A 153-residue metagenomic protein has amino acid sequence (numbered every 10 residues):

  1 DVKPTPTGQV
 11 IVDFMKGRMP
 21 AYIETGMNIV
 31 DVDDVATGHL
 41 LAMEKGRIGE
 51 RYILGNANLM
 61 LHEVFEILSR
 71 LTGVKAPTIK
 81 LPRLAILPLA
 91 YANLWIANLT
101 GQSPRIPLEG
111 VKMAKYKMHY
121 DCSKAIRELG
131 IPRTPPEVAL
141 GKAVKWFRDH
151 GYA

Functional and structural regions predicted by a protein language model:
D1-N28: NAD(P)-dependent short-chain dehydrogenase/reductase
E24-M27, V32, A36-L40, E44: C-terminal helical subdomain
V30-D33, L59, T134: Residue-level signal for the nucleotide or nucleotide-sugar donor/cofactor binding architecture
G38-R105, C122, R127, E137-A153: Mid/C-terminal beta-alpha module of Rossmann-like enzyme folds, strongest in SDR-family dehydrogenases/epimerases
E128-P132: Aromatic-glycine-rich donor-binding/catalytic loop that engages nucleotide-sugar donors across glycosyltransferases
